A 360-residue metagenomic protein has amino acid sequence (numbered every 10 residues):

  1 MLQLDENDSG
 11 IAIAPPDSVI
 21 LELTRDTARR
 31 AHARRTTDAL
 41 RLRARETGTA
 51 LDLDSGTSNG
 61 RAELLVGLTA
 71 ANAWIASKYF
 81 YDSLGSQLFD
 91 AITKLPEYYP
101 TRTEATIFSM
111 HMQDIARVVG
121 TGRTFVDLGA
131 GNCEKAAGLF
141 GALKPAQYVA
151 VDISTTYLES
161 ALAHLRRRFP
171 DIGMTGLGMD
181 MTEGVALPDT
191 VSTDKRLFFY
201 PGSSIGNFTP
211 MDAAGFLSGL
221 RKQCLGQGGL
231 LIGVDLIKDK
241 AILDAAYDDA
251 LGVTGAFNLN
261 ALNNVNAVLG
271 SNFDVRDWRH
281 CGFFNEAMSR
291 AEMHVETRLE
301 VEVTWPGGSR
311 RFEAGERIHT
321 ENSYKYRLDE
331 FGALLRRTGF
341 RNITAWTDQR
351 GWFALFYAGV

Functional and structural regions predicted by a protein language model:
L2-Y79, S86: N-terminal auxiliary segments of SAM/dcSAM-dependent transferases
N72-V119: Class I SAM-dependent methyltransferase Rossmann-like catalytic core, especially the SAM/SAH-binding loop
G122-G131: Conserved class I S-adenosyl-L-methionine
N132-K144: Conserved SAM-binding loop of SAM-dependent methyltransferases across substrates and taxa, primarily the Class I
S154-T156: Conserved SAM/SAH-binding beta-strand->alpha-helix loop
A214-G226: A short glycine-rich, Lys/Arg-flanked "PGG" loop and its adjoining helix->strand segment in the class I
Q223-I237: Conserved beta-strand signature within the Rossmann-like core of class I S-adenosyl-L-methionine
I242-Y324, L328, G332-T338: Substrate-binding/catalytic lobe of Class I Rossmann-like enzymes that use SAM or dcSAM, i.e., the mid-to-C-terminal
